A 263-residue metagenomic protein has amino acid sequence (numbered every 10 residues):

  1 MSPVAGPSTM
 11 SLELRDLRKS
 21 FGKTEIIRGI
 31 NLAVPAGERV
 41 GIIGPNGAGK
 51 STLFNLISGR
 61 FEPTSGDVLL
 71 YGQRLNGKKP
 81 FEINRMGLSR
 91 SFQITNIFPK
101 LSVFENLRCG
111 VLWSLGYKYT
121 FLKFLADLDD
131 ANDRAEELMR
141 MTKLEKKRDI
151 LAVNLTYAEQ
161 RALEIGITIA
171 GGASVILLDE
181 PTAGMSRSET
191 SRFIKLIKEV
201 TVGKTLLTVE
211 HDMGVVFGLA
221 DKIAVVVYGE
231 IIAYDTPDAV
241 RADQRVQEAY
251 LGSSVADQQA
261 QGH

Functional and structural regions predicted by a protein language model:
S2-H263: Glycine-rich phosphate-binding loops of nucleotide-dependent enzymes
